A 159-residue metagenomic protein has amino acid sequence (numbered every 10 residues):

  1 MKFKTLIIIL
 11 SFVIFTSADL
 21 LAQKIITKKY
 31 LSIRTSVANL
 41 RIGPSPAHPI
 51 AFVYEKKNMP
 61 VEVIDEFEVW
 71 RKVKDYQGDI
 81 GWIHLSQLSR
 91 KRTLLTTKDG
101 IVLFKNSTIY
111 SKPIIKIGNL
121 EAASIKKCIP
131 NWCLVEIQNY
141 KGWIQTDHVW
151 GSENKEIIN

Functional and structural regions predicted by a protein language model:
M1-I7: Bacterial N-terminal signal peptides that target proteins for export
L10-F12: Short, linear, compositionally biased motifs with a strong N-terminal bias
F15-S17: N-terminal signal peptide c-region/cleavage motif recognized by signal peptidases
L20-I42, V53-K57, I64-N106, K112-E121 (+2 more regions): SH3-family beta-barrel domains
A47-H48, I109-Y110: Short, small/polar residue-rich loop motifs at catalytic or cofactor-binding pockets
